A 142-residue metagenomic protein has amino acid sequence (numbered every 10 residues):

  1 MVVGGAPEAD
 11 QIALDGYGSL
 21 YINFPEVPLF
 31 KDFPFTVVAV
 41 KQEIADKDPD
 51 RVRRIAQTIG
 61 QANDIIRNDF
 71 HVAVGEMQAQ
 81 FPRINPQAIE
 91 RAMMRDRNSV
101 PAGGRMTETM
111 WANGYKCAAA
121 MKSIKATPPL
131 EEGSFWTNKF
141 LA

Functional and structural regions predicted by a protein language model:
M1-Q80: Pocket-lining segment of extracytoplasmic ligand-binding domains
V3, Y21, Q87-A88, T127-P128: A generic structural-conservation signal
I12, L29-K31, R95-R97, S134-F140: Short secondary-structure boundary/hinge segments and terminal tails
L14, G104, P128-P129: Intrinsically disordered, low-complexity regions enriched in Ser/Pro/Gly/Gln/His and often acidic
G18-L20, M106, F135: Compositionally biased, intrinsically disordered low-complexity regions
K41, T107, W136-N138: Residue-level signal for threonine
D46-K125: Secondary-structure end/capping motifs
Y115-A142: Conserved C-terminal helix/tail region of periplasmic/extracytoplasmic solute-binding proteins
